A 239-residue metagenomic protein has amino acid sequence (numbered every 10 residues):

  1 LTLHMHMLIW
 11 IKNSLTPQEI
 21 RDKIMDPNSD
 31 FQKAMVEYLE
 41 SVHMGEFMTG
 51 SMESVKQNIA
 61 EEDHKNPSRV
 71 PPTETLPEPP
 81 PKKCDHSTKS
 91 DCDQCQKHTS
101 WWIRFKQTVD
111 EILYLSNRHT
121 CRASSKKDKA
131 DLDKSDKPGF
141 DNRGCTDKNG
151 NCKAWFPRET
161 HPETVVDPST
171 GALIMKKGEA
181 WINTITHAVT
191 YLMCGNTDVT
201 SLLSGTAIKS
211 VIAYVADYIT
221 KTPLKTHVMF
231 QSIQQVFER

Functional and structural regions predicted by a protein language model:
L1-M5, I9-R239: Intrinsic low-complexity, intrinsically disordered terminal tails and linker regions enriched in charged/polar residues
